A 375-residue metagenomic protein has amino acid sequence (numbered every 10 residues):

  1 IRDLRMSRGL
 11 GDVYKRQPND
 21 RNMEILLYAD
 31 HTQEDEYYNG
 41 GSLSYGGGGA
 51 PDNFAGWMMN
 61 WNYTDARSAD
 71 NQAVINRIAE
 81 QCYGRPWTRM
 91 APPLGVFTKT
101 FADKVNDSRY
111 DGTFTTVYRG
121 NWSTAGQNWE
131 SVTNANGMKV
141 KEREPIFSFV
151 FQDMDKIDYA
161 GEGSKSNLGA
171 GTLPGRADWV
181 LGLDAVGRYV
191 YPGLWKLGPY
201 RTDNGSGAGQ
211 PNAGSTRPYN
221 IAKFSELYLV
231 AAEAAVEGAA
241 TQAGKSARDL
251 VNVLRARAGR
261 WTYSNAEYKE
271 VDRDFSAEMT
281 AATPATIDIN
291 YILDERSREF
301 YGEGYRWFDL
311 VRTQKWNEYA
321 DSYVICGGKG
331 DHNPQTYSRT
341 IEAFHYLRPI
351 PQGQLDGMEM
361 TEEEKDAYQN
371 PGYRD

Functional and structural regions predicted by a protein language model:
R2-A79, L181-F224, R248-A256, Y263-D375: Long, intrinsically disordered, low-complexity segments
R2-S166: An aromatic- and glycine-enriched ligand-binding surface/loop that stacks and positions planar moieties
T100-D103, D107-R257: C-terminal substrate/ligand-recognition segments
